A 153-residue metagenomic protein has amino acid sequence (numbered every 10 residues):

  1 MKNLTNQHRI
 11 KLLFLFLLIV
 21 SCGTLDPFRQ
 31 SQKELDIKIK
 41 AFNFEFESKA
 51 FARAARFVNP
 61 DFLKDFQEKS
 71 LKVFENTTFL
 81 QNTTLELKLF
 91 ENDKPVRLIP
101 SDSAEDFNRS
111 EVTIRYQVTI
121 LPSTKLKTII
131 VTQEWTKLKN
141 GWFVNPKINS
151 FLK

Functional and structural regions predicted by a protein language model:
M1-G23: Sec-dependent bacterial lipoprotein signal peptides
S21-C22, F62-L63, T113-Y116: N-terminal secretory signal sequences
C22-S48: Short, low-complexity N-terminal intrinsically disordered segments enriched in polar/charged residues
D36, F51-F107: Short solvent-exposed beta->alpha transition segments
V96-K153: Exposed beta-sheet edge and beta->alpha loop/turn motif
